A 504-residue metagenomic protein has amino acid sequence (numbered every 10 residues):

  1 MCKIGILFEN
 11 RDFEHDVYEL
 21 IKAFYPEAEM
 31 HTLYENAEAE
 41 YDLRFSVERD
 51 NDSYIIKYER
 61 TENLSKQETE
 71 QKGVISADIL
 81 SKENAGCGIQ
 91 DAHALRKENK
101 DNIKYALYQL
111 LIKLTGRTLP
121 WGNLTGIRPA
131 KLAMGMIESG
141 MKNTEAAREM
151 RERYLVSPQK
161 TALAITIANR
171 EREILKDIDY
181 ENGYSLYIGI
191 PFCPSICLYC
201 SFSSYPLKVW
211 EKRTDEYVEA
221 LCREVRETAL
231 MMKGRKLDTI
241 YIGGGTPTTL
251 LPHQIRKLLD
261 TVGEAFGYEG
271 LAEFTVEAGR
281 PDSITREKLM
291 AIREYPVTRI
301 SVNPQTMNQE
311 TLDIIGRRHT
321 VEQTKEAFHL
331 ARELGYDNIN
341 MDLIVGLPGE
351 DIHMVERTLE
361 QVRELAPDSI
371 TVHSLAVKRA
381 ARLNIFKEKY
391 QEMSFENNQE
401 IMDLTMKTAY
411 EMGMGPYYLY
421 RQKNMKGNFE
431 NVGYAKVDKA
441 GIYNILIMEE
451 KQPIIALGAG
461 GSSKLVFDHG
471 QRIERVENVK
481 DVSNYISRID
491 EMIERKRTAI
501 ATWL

Functional and structural regions predicted by a protein language model:
M1-N143, E152, L221, V437-L504: Radical SAM enzyme core and accessory elements
F13, T166-I167, Y199, V276: Key residue(s) within conserved catalytic/signature motifs
M30, Y34, A380-L457: A C-terminal junction/extension of Radical SAM enzymes
T115-T118, E138-L186: N-terminal [4Fe-4S]-dependent radical SAM core
E181-E216: Canonical Radical SAM [4Fe-4S] cluster-binding loop centered on the CxxxCxxC motif and its immediate flanking residues
G189, S301, I370-S374, N444-I445 (+1 more regions): Beta-strand scaffold of nucleotide-dependent catalytic cores
S204-L404: Conserved non-cysteine loop/helix-boundary elements of the Radical SAM core domain that shape
P247, N424, G460-S463: Short, glycine-/Ser/Thr-/acidic-enriched flexible segments
